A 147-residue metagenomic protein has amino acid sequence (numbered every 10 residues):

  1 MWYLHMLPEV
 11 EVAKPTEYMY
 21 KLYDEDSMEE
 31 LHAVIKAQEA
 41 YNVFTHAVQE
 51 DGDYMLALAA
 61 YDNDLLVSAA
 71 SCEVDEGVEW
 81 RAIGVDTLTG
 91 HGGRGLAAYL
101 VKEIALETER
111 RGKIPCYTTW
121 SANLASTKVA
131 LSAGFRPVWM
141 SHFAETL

Functional and structural regions predicted by a protein language model:
M1-S27: Acyl-donor-binding surface of acyltransferase catalytic domains
M1-W2, M55, S141: Short hydrophobic/aromatic beta-strand or adjacent loop that forms the aromatic wall/cage of a ligand/substrate-binding
E25-E29, A33-V43: Helix-loop element at the rim of GNAT/NAT acetyltransferase active sites that forms part of the acceptor-substrate
H46-W80, G84-L88: A conserved beta-strand-loop-helix scaffold within acyl/acetyltransferase catalytic domains
I83, G93-E109, K128-S132: Conserved acetyl-CoA-binding loop-helix of GNAT-fold acetyltransferases
A98, S121-W139, L147: Conserved active-site alpha-helix within GNAT-family acetyltransferase domains
T108-W120: Conserved GNAT acetyl-CoA-binding A-motif
A144: Catalytic phosphate/metal-binding cores of nucleic-acid and nucleotide-processing enzymes, i.e., regions that mediate
